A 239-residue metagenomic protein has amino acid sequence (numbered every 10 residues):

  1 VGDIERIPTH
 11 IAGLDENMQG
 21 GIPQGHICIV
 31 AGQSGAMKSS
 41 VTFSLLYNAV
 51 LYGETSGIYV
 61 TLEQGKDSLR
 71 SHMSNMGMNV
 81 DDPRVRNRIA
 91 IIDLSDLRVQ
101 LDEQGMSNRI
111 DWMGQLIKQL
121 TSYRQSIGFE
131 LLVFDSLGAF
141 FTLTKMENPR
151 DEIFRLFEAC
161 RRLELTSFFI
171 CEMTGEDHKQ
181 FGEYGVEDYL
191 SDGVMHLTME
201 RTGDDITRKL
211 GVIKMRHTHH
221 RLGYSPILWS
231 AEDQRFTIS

Functional and structural regions predicted by a protein language model:
V1-I11, R109, L116, S122-Y123 (+2 more regions): NTP-binding/hydrolysis catalytic cores, primarily Walker-type P-loop NTPases
V1-M76: The Walker A/P-loop phosphate-binding site
I7-I11, D15, Q24, E63-R70 (+4 more regions): Amphipathic alpha-helical transducer elements in NTP-driven molecular machines
G20-P23, N48-G53, D81-V85, S122-S126 (+2 more regions): Conserved catalytic network of the ASCE P-loop NTPase/AAA+ motor domain
C28, I58-V60, A90-I92, F168 (+1 more regions): Hydrophobic/aromatic beta-strand patches that form the interior of the parallel beta-sheet core in alpha/beta enzyme
C28, S107-Y189: P-loop NTPase motor core
T55-G138: Conserved inter-motif catalytic segment of the P-loop NTP-binding fold
S167-E232: Phosphate-binding/switch region of NTP-binding enzymes
